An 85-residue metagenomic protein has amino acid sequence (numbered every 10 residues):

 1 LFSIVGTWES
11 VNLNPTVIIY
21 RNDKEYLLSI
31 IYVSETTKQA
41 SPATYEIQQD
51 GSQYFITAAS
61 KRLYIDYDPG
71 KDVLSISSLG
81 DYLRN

Functional and structural regions predicted by a protein language model:
L1-T16: Tryptophan-anchored aromatic micro-motifs
W8-S10, S29-Y32, Q53-A59, I76: Short beta-strand segments that buttress and anchor functional surface loops
S10-N12, D23, A58, P69: A generic beta-sheet turn/junction motif
L13-G51: N-terminal glycine/threonine-rich, aromatic-flanked beta-hairpin/loop signature
T16-I19, L63-D72: Broad, structure-driven detector of short, well-ordered beta-strand segments within folded domains
A43-Y67: Short cationic/low-complexity microdomains
S75-N85: Edge beta-strand at a domain terminus
